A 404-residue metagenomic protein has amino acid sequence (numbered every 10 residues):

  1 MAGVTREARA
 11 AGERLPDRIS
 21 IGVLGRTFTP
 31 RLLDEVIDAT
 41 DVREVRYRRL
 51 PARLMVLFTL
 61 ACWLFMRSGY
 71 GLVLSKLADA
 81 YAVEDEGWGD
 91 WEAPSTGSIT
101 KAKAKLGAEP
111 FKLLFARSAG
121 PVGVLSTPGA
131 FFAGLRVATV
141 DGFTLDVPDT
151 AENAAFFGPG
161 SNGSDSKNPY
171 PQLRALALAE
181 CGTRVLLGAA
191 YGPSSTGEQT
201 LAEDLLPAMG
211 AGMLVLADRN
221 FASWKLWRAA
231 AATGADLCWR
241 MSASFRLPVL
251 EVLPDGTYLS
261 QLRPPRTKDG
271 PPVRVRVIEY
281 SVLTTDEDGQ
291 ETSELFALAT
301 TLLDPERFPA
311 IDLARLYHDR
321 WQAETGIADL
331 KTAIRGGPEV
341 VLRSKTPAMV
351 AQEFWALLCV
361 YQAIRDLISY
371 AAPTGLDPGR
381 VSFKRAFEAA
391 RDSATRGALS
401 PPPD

Functional and structural regions predicted by a protein language model:
M1-L77, A104-L106, L113-R117, F132-R136 (+1 more regions): Single, function-defining residue in the core of a domain
L74-A82, E86: Conserved alpha/beta enzyme-core scaffold
E86-L106: Major-groove recognition helix of helix-turn-helix-like DNA-binding domains
G120-T127: A short, well-structured juxtamembrane/interface segment
